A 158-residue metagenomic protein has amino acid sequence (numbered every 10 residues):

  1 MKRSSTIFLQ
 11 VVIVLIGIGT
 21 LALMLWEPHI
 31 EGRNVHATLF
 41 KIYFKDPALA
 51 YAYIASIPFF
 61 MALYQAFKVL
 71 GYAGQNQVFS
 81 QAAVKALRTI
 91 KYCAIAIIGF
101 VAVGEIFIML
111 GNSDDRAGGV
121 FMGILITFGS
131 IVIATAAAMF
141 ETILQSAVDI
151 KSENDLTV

Functional and structural regions predicted by a protein language model:
M1-G17: Alpha-helical transmembrane segments and their helix-start/interface "positive-inside/aromatic belt" motifs in integral
Q10-V14, R88-G99: Select subsegments of transmembrane alpha-helices in polytopic membrane proteins, especially boundary-proximal
I18-E31, A134: Alpha-helical transmembrane segments of multi-pass membrane proteins
A37-L63: Membrane-helix boundary elements
F60-A83: Membrane-helix interface/capping segments
F79-T89, K151-V158: Membrane-cytosol interface motif
I97-D114: Alpha-helical transmembrane segments and their membrane-interface junctions in multi-pass membrane proteins
F121-S152: Alpha-helical transmembrane segments and their immediate juxtamembrane interface regions
